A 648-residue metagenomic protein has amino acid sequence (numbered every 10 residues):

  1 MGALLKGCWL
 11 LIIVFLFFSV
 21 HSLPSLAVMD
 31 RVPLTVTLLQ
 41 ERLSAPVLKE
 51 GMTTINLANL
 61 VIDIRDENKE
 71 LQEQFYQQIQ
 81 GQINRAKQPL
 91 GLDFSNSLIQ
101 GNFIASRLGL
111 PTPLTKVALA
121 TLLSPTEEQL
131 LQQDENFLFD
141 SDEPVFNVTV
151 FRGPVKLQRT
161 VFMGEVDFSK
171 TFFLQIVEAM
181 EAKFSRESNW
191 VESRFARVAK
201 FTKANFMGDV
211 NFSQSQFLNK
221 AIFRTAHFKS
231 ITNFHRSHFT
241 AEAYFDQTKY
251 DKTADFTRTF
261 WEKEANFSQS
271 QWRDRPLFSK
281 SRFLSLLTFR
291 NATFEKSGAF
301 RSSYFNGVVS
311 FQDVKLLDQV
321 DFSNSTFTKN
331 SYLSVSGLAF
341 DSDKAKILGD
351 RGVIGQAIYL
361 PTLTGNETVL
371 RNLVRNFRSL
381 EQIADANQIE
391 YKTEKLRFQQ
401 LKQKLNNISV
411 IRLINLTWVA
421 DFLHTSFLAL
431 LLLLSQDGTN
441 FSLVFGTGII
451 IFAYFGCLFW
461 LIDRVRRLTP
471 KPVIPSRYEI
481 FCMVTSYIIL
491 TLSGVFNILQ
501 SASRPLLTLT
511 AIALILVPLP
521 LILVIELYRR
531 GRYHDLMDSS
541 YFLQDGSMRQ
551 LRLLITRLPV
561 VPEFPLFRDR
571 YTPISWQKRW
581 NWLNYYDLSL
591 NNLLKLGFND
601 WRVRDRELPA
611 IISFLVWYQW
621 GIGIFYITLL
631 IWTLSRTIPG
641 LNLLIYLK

Functional and structural regions predicted by a protein language model:
G2-K648: Terminal module of membrane-associated proteins
